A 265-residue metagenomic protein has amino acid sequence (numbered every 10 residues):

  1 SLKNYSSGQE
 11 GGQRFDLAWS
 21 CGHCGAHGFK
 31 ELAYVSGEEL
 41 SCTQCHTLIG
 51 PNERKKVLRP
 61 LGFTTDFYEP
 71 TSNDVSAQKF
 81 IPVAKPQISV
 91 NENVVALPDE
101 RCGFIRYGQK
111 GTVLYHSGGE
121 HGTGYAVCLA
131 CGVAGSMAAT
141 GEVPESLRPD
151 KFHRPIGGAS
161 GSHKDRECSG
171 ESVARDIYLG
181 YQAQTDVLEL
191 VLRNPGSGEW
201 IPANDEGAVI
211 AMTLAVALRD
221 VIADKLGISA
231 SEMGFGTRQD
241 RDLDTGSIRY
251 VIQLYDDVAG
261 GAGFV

Functional and structural regions predicted by a protein language model:
L2-S20, C24-V265: Extended, highly charged accessory segments
